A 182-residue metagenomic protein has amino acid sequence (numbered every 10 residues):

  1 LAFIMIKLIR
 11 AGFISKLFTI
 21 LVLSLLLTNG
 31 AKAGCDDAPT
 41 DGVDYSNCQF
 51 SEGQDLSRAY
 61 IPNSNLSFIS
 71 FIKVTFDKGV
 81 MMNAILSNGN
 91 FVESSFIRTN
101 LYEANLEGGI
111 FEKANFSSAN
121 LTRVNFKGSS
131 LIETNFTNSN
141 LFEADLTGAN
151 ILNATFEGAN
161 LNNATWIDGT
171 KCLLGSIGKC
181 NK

Functional and structural regions predicted by a protein language model:
L1-I4: Short, Lys/Arg-enriched N-terminal segments with co-localized hydrophobic residues within the first ~10-30 amino acids
I6-F18: Bacterial N-terminal signal peptides that target proteins for export
L8, L21-S24, N160: Short N-terminal alpha-helical targeting/association segments
K16-T28: Bacterial N-terminal signal peptides
A31-K182: Tandem repeat scaffolds
